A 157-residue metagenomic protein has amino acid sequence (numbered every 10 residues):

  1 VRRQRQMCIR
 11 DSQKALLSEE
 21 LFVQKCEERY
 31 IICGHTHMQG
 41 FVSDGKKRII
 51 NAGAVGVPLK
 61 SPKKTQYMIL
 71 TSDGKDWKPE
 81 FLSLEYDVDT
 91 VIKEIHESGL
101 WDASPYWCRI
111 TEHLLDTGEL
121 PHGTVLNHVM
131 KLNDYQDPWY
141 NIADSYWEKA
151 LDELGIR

Functional and structural regions predicted by a protein language model:
V1, C26-E27, G45: Residue-level preference for short coil/turn positions at secondary-structure junctions
V1-I9: Single conserved hydrophobic/aromatic residue that forms the stacking wall/gate of nucleotide- or nucleobase-binding
R5, K14, R29, Q66-M68: Generic hydrophobic/packing signal
R10-G34: Short, conserved active-site entrance elements at the starts or edges of catalytic domains
Y30-H37, I49-G53: Active-site neighborhood of phospho(di)ester-bond hydrolases with catalytic His/Asp-centered motifs
Q39-F41: Residue-level recognition of beta-strand microenvironments
S43-A52, G56-R157: Acidic, His/Gly-rich catalytic cores of divalent-metal-dependent hydrolytic chemistry
